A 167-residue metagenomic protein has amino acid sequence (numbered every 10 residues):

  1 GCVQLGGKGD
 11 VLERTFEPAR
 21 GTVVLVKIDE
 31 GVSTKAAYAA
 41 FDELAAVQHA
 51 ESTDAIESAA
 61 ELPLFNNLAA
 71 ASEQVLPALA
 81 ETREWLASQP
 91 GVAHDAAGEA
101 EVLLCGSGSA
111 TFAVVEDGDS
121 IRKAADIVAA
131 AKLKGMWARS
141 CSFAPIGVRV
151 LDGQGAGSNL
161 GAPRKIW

Functional and structural regions predicted by a protein language model:
G1-C2, G108: Alpha-helical hydrophobic packing sites
C2-E101, E116-R122, D126-W167: Conserved, helical-rich catalytic subdomain that frames metal- and/or nucleotide-binding sites in enzyme alpha/beta
C105-D117: N-terminal pre-core extensions flanking Radical SAM catalytic domains
